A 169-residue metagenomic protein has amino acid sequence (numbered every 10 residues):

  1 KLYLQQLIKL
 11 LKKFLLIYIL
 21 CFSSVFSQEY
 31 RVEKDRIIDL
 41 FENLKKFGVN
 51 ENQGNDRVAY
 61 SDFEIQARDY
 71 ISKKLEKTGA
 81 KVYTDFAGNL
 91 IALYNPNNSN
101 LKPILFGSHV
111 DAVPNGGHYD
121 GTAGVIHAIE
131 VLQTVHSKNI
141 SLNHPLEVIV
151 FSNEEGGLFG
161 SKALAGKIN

Functional and structural regions predicted by a protein language model:
F14-S23: Sec-dependent N-terminal signal peptides
Y30-S61, S152: N-terminal capping segment at the start of a domain
V49-N95: A non-catalytic alpha/beta surface segment that caps or lines the substrate-entry region of metallo-dependent hydrolase
K74, T78, L90-A123, A128: Catalytic-core environment of secreted peptidases
V82-F86, F106-S108, V148-V150: General beta-strand structural signal in soluble alpha/beta enzymes
V113-N115, T122-N169: Acidic/histidine-rich catalytic neighborhood of metal-dependent amide-processing enzymes
